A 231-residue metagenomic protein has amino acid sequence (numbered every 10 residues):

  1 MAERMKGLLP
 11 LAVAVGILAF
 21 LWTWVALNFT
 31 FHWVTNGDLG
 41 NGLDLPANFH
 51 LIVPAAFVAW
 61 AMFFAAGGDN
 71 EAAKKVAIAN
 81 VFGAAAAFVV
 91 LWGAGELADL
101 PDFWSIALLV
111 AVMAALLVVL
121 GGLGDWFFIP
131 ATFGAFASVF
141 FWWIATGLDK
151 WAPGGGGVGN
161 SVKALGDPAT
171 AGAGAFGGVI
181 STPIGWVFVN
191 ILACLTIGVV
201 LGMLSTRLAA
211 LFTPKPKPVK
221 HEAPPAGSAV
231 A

Functional and structural regions predicted by a protein language model:
M1-A14: N-terminal membrane topogenic signal
M1-E3, L18-D44, M62-K74, A86-L100 (+1 more regions): Short juxtamembrane and helix-loop transition motifs at transmembrane-helix boundaries in membrane proteins
V15-N28, N80, A84-E96, V110-G122 (+2 more regions): Transmembrane alpha-helical segments of multi-pass membrane transport proteins and ion-pumping complexes
G16, F20, F31-G68, A111-L117 (+1 more regions): Pore- and pathway-forming membrane helices of multi-pass small-molecule/ion transporters and channels
A72-A77, P153-G154, I191-L192: Short, tandemly repeated low-complexity microdomains enriched for cysteine and small residues
A73-F82, F103-L108, F127-F136: Cytoplasmic-side transmembrane-helix entry/capping segments in multi-pass membrane proteins
F176-L201: Individual transmembrane alpha-helices with interfacial aromatic-anchor signatures
L211-A231: Short, highly charged, low-complexity non-transmembrane loops/tails of multi-pass membrane proteins
